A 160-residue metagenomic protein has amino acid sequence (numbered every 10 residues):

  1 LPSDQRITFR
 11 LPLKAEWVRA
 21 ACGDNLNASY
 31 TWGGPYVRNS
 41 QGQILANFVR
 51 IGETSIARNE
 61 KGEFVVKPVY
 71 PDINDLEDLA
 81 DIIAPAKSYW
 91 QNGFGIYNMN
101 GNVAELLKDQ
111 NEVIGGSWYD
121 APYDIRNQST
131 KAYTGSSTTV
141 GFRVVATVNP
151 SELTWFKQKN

Functional and structural regions predicted by a protein language model:
L1-T130, T138: Functional-site microenvironments in short loops/helix caps that host divalent-cation chemistry
Y133: N-acyltransferase acceptor-side catalytic subdomain
T139-T154: Short, structured beta-strand segments at or near domain termini in extracellular proteins/domains
K157-N160: Short, solvent-exposed mixed-charge patches
